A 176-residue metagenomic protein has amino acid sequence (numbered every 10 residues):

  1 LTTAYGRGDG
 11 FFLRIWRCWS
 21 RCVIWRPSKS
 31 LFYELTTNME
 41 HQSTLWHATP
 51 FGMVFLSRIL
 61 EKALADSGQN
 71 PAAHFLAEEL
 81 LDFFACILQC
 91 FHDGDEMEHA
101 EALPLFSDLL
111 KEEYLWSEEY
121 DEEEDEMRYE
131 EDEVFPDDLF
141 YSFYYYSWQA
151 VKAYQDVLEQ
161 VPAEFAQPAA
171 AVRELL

Functional and structural regions predicted by a protein language model:
L1-R26, S30: N-terminal "cap/leader" segments of large eukaryotic alpha-helical scaffolds
L1-Y5, W16, L35-T44, E131-S142: Boundary/linker elements of alpha-helical solenoid repeat scaffolds
F11-S20, E34, F51-I59, K152-V157: Alpha-helical solenoid scaffolds in eukaryotic proteins
R17-V23, I59-P71, V157-F165: Helix-loop junctions that connect tandem helical modules in alpha-solenoid scaffolds
W25-N38, L81-F84: HEAT-repeat alpha-solenoid elements in large eukaryotic scaffold proteins
N38-Q42, I59, A63, I87-G94 (+1 more regions): Residue-level signature of the C-terminal ends
H47-L56, E96-A102: Short sequence/structural elements of tandem HEAT/ARM alpha-solenoid repeats
H74, L81, C86-V157, V161: Acidic, serine/threonine- and proline-enriched intrinsically disordered linkers and terminal tails in large eukaryotic
